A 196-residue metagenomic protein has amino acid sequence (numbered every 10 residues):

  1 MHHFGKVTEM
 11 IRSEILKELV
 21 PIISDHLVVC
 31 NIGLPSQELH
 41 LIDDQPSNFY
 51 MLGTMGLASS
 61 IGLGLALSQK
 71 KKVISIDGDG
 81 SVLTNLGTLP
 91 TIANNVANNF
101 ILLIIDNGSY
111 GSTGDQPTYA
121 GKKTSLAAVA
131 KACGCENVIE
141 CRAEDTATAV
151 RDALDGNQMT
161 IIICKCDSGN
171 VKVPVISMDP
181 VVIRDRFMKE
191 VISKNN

Functional and structural regions predicted by a protein language model:
K6-E9, S13-K17, I22, E38-I183: Thiamine diphosphate
L27-H40: N-terminal glycine-rich anion-binding loops that anchor highly charged ligand groups
D185-N196: Short, flexible loop segments at boundaries between secondary-structure elements
